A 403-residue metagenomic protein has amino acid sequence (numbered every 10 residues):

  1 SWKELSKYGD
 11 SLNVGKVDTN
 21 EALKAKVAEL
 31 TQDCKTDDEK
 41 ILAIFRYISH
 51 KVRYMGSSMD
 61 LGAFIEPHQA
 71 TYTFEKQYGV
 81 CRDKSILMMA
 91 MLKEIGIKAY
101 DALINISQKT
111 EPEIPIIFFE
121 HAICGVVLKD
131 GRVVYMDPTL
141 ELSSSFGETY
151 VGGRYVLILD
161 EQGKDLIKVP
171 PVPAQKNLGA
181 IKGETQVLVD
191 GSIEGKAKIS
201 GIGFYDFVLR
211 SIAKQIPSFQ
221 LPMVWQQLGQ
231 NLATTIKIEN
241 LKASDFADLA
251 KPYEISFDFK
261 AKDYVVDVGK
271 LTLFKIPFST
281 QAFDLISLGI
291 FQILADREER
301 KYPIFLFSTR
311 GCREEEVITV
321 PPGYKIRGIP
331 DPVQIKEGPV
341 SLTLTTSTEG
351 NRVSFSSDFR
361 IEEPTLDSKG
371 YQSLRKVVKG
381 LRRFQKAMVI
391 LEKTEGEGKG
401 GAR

Functional and structural regions predicted by a protein language model:
S1-R403: A sensor for short, sequence-defined functional sites
